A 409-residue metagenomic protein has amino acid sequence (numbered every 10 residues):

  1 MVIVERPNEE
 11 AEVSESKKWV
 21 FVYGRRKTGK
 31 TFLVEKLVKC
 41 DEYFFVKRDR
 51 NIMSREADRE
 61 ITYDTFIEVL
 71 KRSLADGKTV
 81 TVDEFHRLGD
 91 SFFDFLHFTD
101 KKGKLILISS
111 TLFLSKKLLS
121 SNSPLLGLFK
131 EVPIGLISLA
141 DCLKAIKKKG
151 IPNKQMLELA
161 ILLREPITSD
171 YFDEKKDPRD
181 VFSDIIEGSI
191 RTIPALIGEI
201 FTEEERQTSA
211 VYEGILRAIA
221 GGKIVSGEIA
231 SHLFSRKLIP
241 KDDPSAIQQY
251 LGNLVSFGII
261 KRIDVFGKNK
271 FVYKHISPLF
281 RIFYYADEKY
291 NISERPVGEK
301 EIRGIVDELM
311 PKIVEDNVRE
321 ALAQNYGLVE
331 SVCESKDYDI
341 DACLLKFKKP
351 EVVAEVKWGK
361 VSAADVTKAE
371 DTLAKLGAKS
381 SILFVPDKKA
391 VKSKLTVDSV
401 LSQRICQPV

Functional and structural regions predicted by a protein language model:
M1-S14: Pre-Walker A adenine-sensing motif
R25, I276-V409: A cross-kingdom feature that marks ATP-driven nucleic-acid transaction machinery
V46-A75: Short glycine-rich substrate-engagement loop in P-loop NTPases that contacts/grips substrate
L70-F92: Conserved P-loop NTPase "ATPase switch" module shared by AAA+ and STAND
R87-L88, F98-N122: Sensor-1/coupling segment of RecA-like P-loop NTPase cores
F129-M156: Conserved small helical "lid"/interfacial subdomain of P-loop NTPases
I146-I200, A210, A220-G221: Amphipathic alpha-helical "lid/sensor" segments that cap RecA-like P-loop NTPase cores
F172, E187-Y338: Accessory nucleic acid-recognition modules appended to NTPase machines
